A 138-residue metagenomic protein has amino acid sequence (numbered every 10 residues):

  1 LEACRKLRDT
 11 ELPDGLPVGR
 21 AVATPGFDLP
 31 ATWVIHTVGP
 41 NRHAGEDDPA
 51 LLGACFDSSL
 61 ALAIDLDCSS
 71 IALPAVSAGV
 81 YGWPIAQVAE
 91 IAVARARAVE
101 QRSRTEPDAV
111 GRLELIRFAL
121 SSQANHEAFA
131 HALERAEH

Functional and structural regions predicted by a protein language model:
L1-H138: Macrodomain-like recognition of ADP-ribose-binding/processing modules
